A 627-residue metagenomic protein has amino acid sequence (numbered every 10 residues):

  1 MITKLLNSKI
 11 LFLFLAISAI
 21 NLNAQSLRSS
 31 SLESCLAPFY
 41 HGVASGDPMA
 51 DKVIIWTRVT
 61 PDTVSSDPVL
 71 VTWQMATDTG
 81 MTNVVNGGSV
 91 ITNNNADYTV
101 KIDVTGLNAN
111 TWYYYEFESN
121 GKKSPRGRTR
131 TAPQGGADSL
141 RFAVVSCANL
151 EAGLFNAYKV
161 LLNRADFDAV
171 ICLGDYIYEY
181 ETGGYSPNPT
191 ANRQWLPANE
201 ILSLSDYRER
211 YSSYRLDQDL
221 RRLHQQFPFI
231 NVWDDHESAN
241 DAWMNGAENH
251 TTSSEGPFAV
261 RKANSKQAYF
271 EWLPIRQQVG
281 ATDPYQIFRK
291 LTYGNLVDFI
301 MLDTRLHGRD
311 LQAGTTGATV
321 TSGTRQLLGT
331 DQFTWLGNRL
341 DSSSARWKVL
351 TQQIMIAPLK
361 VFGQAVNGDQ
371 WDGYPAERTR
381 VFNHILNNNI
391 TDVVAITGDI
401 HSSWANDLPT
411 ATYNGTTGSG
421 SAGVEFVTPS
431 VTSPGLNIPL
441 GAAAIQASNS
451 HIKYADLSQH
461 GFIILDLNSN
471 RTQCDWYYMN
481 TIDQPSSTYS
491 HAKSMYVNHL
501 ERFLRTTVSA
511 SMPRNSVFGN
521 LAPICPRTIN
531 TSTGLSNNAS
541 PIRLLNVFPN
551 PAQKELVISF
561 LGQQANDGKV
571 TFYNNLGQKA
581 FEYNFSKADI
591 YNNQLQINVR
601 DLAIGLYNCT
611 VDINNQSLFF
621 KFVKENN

Functional and structural regions predicted by a protein language model:
M1-S30, L535-N537, F619, N627: Bacterial Sec-dependent N-terminal signal peptides
T3, L11, S18-N21, C525 (+4 more regions): Residues marking helix boundaries in flexible regions
N7, I20-N23, P61, N437 (+1 more regions): Short intrinsically disordered, low-complexity segments
K9-F12, I17, F39, A50 (+4 more regions): Generic alpha-helix initiation/capping and coil-helix boundary signal
S18-N21, D78, K554, V570: Short stretches within intrinsically disordered, low-complexity N-terminal or propeptide regions
Q25-S532: Metal-dependent phosphoester/phosphodiester hydrolase catalytic core
S536-N627: C-terminal outer-membrane/trafficking sorting elements
